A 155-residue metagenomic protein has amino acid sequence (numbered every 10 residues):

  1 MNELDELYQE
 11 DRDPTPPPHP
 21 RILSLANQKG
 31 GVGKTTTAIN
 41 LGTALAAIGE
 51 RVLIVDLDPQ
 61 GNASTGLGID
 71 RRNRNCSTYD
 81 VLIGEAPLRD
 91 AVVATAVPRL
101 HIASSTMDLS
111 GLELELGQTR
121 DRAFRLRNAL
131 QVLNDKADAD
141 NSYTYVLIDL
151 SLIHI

Functional and structural regions predicted by a protein language model:
M1-I153: P-loop NTP-binding core
